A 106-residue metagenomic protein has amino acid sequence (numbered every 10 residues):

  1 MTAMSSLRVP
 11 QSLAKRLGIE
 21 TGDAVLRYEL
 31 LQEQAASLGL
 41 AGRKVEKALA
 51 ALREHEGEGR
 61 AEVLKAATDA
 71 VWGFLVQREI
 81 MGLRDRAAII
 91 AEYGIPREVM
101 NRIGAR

Functional and structural regions predicted by a protein language model:
T2-A14: Conserved ATP-utilizing enzyme core subdomain
Q11-L26: Short, charge-rich amphipathic alpha-helices with coiled-coil/heptad character
G22-H55: N-terminal acidic leader/helix
Y28, A105-R106: Peripheral, non-catalytic segments of secretory and membrane proteins
R60-G104: Amphipathic alpha-helical packing elements
